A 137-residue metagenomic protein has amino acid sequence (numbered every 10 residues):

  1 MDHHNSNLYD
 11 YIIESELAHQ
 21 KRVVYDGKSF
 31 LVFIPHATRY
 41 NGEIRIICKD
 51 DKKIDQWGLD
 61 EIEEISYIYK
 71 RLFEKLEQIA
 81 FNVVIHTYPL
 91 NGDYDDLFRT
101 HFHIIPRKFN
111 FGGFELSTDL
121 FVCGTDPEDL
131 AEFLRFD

Functional and structural regions predicted by a protein language model:
M1-D137: HIT superfamily nucleotide-processing domains
